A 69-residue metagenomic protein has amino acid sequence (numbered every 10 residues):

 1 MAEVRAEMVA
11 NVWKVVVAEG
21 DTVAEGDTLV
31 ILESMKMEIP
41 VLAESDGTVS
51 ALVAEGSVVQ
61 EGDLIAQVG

Functional and structural regions predicted by a protein language model:
M1-N11, T28-E44: Short beta-strand-turn/beta-hairpin segments enriched in glycine/proline and small hydrophobics that form edge-strand
A2-V4, L64-G69: Short hydrophobic/aromatic patches at helix-to-coil boundaries
M8, V12-A18, T22, E44 (+1 more regions): Short histidine-centered loop motifs in beta-beta connectors
W13, V30-L32, S50, A66: Nucleotide phosphate-binding site architecture
E19-L29, E55-I65: Short, well-structured beta-strand-loop connectors
L42-A43, T48-S50, V59, V68: Short, charged/polar low-complexity linear motifs in solvent-exposed/disordered segments
